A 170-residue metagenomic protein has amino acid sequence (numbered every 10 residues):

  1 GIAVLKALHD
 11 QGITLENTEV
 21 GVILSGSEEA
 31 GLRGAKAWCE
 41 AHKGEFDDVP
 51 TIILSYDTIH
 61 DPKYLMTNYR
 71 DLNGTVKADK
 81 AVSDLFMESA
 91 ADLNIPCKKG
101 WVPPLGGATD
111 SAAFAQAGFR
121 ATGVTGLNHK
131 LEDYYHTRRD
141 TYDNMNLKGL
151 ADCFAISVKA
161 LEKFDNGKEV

Functional and structural regions predicted by a protein language model:
I2-A78: Acidic/histidine-rich catalytic neighborhood of metal-dependent amide-processing enzymes
I59-V170: Active-site-adjacent substrate-binding region of metalloamidase/peptidase-like peptide-processing proteins
